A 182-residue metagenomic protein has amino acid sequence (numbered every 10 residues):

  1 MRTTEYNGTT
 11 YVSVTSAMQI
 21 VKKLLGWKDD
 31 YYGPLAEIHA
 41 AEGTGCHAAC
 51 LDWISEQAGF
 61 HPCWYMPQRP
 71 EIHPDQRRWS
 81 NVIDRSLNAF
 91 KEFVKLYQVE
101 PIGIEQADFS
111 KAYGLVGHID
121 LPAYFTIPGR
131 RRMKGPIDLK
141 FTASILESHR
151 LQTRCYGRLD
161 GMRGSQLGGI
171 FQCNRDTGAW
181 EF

Functional and structural regions predicted by a protein language model:
M1-V116: Metal-dependent nuclease catalytic cores that hydrolyze phosphodiester bonds in DNA/RNA, characterized by
Q106-F182: Nucleic-acid nuclease catalytic cores
